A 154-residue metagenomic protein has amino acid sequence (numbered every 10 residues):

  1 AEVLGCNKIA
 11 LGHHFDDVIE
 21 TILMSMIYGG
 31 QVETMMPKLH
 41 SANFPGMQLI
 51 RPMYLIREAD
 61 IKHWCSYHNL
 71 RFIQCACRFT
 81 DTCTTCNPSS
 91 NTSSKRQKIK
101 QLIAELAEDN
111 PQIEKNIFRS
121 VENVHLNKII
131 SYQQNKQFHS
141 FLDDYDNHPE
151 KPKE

Functional and structural regions predicted by a protein language model:
A1-D60, I117, Q134-F141: Active-site adenylate/phosphate-handling loop in enzymes that bind or generate adenylated species
H14-D16, I56-R119: Mid-to-C-terminal catalytic subdomains of enzymes that bind/position adenosyl phosphate moieties or nucleic-acid
Y28-G30, Q101-E108, Y145-D146: Short alpha-helix boundary/capping motifs
E33-P37, C75-A76, L106, L142-D144: Glycine-rich loops and low-complexity Gly/Arg-rich segments that provide flexible linkers or classic glycine-based
L39-F44, C83-T84, H148-K151: Short C-terminal domain-edge/linker segments immediately following a structured domain
R119, S131-E154: Intrinsic disorder and flexible/low-complexity segments
N123: Gly/charged, well-structured mid-domain segments that form the phosphate/adenylate-handling core of ATP-dependent
